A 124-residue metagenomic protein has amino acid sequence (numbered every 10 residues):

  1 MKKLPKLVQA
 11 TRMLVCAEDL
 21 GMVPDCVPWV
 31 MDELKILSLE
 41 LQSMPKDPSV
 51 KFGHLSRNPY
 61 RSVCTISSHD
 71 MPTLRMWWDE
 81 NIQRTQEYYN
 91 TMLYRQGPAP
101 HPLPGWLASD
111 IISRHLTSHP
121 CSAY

Functional and structural regions predicted by a protein language model:
M1-Y124: Catalytic cores of glycan-processing enzymes that make or break glycosidic bonds
